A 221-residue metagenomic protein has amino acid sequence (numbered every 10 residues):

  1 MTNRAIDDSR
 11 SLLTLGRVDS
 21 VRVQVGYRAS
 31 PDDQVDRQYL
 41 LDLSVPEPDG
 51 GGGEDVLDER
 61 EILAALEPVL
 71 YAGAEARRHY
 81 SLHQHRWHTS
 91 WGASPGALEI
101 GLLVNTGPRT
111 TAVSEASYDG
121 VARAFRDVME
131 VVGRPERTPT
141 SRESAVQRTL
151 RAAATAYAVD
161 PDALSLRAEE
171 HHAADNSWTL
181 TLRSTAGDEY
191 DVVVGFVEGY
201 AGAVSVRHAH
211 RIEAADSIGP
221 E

Functional and structural regions predicted by a protein language model:
M1-H88, L150, A154-A158: Membrane-active, amphipathic/fusogenic segments and juxtamembrane/transmembrane anchors that bind or insert into lipid
L15-Y27, T89, I100-T106, A112 (+4 more regions): Hydrophobic transmembrane signal anchors and adjacent membrane-proximal interface regions, especially in viral
P31-V35, G92, E169-N176: Short, ordered beta-strand-loop transition motifs
V56-G73, N105, R109, V206-I218: Ampiphathic alpha-helical segments that act as solvent-exposed interaction surfaces
L70-Q84, P161-E169, A201-R207, R211: Short secondary-structure junctions
G73-R137: Membrane-inserting effector segments that mediate pore formation, membrane fusion, or transient membrane insertion
G120-W178, E189: Amphipathic, membrane-active segments
R167-E221: C-terminal assembly and membrane-engagement modules of membrane-active proteins
